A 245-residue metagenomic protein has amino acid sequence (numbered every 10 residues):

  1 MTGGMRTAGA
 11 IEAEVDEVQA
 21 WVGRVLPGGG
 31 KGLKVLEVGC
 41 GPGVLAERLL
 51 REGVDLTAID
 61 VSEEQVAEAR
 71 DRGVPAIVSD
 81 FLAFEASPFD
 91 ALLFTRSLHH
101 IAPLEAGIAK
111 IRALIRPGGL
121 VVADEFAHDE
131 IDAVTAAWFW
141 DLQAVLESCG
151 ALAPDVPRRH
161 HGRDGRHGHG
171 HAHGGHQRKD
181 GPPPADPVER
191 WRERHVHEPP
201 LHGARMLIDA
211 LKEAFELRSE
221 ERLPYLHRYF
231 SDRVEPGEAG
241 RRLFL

Functional and structural regions predicted by a protein language model:
I11-K31: Conserved alpha-helix/loop element of class I SAM-dependent methyltransferases that forms part of the SAM/SAH-binding
P42-F84: Class I SAM-dependent methyltransferase SAM/SAH-binding core
L82-L92: A short acidic, Gly/Pro-enriched loop at the edge of an enzyme's catalytic core that lines a small-molecule cofactor
A91-L104: A short SAM/SAH-binding and catalytic strip from SAM-dependent methyltransferases
E105-P117: A short glycine-rich, Lys/Arg-flanked "PGG" loop and its adjoining helix->strand segment in the class I
L120-R159, H173-H176: Conserved class I S-adenosyl-L-methionine
G174, D209, S219-L245: A C-terminal cap/extension of S-adenosyl-L-methionine-dependent methyltransferases that defines the acceptor-substrate
P199-E220: Short alpha-helix
